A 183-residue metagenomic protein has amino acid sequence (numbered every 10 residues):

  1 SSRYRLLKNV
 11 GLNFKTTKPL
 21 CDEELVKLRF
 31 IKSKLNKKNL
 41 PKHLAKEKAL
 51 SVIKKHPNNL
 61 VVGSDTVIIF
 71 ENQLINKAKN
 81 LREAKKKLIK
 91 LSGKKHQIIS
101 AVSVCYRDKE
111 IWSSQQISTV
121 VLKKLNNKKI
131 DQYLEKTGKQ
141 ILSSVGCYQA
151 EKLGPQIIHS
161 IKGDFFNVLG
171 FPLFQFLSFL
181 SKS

Functional and structural regions predicted by a protein language model:
S1-L12, A84, K94, I117-S183: GST superfamily/GST-like fold recognition
S1-L60, Q73-L74, K128, Q132 (+3 more regions): N-terminal polybasic phosphate/anion-binding patch
L25-K27, V67-I69, K109-Q116, I161: Acidic/polar active-site rim loop that often engages polyanionic ligands
G63: Generic enzyme active-site microenvironment
T66-H96, L122-K124: Active-site-adjacent loop/tail segments of enzyme domains
T66-I68, I98-C105, Y148: Short beta-strand scaffold segments in enzyme catalytic cores
I69, S103-Y106, K123, H159-S160: Short beta-strand-to-turn element immediately C-terminal to the catalytic PLP-Schiff-base lysine in fold type I
K85-L91, S100-S118: Anionic-ligand binding region
